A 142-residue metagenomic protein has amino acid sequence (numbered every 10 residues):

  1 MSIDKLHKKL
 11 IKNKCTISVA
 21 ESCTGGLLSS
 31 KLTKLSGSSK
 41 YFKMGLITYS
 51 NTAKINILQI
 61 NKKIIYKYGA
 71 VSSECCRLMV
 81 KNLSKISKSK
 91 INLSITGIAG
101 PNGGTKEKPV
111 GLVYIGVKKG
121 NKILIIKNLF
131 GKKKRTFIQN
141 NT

Functional and structural regions predicted by a protein language model:
M1-T142: Short alpha-helical segments enriched in small residues
